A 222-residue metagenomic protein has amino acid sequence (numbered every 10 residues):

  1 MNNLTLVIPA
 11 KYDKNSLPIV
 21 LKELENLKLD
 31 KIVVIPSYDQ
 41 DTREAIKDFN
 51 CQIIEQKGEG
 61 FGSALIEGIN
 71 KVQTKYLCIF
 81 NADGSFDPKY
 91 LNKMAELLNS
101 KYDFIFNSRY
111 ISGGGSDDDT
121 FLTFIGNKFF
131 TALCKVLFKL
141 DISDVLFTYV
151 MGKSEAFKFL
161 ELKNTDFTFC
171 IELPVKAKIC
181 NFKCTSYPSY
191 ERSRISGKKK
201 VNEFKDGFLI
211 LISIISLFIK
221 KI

Functional and structural regions predicted by a protein language model:
M1-P9, N15, K22, K139 (+1 more regions): Hydrophobic helical membrane-anchoring modules
Y12-S16, Y38, F61, D87: Donor nucleotide-sugar binding loop of glycosyltransferases
K22-D30: Short, acidic, metal-binding catalytic loop of nucleotide-sugar glycosyltransferases
L27-K28, D48-N50: Short, structured coil segments at secondary-structure junctions
D30, Q52, D141, K183-T185: Conserved beta-strand segments of alpha/beta enzyme cores
I35-E44: A conserved acidic beta->alpha catalytic loop
K57-E59, S63-K71, Y76, K89-F167 (+1 more regions): Acceptor/aglycone-binding surface of glycosyltransferases and processive sugar-polymer synthases
K75-S85: Short beta-strand-to-loop acidic/aromatic patch adjacent to the donor-nucleotide binding site
